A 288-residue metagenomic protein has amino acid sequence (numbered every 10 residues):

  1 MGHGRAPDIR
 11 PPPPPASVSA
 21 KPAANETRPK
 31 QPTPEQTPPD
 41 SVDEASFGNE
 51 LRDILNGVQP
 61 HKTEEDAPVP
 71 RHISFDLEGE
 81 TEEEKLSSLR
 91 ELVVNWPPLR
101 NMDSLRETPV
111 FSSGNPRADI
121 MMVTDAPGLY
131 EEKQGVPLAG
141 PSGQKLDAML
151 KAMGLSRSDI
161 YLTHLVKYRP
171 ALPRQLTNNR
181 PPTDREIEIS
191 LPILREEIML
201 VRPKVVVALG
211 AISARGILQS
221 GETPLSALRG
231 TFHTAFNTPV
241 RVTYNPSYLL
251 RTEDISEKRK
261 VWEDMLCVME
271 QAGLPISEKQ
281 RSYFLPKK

Functional and structural regions predicted by a protein language model:
M1-K288: A polyanion-binding, active-site-adjacent surface
